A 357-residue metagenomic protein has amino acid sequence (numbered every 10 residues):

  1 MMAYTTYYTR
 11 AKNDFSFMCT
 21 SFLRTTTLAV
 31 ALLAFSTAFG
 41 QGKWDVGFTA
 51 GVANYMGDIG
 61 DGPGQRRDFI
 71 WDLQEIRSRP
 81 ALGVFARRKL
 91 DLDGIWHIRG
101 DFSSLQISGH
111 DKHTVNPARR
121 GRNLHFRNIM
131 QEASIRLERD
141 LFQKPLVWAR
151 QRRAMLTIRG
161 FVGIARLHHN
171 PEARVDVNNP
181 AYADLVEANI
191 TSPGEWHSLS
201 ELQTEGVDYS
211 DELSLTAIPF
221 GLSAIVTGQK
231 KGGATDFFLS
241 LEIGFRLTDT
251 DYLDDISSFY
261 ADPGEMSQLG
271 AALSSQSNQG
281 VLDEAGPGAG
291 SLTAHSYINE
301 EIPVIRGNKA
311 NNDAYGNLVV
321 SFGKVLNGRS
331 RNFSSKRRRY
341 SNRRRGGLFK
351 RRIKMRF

Functional and structural regions predicted by a protein language model:
Y4-T27: Bacterial N-terminal signal peptides that target proteins for export
F35-T37: N-terminal signal peptide c-region/cleavage motif recognized by signal peptidases
F39-K43, D91-I95, Q143-T157, Q229-F237 (+1 more regions): Short loop/turn motifs that connect adjacent beta-strands in outer-membrane beta-barrel proteins
D45-A53, R79-D91, I95-S103, E132-F142 (+4 more regions): One-face residue pattern on beta-strands with alternating periodicity enriched for small/polar residues
A53-A81, F85: Surface-exposed strand-loop-strand hairpins of Gram-negative outer-membrane beta-barrel proteins
R66-Q74, A118-F126, M130, L146-A149 (+2 more regions): Extracellular loop and loop/strand-boundary signature of outer-membrane beta-barrel proteins
L92-A188, S192: Gram-negative (and chloroplast) outer-membrane scaffold detector with strong preference for beta-barrel transmembrane
A165-N311: Outer-membrane beta-barrel transmembrane domain signature
